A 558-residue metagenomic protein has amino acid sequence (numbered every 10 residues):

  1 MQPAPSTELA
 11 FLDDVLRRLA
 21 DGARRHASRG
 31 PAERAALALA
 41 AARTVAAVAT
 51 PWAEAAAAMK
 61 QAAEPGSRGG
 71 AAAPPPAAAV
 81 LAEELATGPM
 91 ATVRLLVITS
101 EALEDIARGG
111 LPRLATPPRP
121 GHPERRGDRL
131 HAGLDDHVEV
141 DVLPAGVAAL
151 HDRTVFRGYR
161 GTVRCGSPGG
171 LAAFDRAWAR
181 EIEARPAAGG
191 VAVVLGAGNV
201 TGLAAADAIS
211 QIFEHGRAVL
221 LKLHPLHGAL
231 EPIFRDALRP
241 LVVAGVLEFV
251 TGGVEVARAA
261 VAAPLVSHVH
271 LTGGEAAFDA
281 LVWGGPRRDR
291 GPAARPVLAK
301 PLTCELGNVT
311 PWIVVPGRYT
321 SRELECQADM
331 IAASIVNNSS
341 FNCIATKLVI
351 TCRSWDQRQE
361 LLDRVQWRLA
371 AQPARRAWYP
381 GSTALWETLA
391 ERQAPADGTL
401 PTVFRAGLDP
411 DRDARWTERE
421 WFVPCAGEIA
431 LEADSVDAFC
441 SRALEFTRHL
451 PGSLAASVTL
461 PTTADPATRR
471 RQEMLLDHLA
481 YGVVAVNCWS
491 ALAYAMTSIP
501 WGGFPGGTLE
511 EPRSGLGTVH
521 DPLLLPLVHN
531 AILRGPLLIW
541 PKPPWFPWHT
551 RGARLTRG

Functional and structural regions predicted by a protein language model:
M1-R176, S210-Q211, L223-G228, D236-P240: N-terminal Rossmann-like NAD(P)+-binding subdomain of aldehyde/semialdehyde dehydrogenases
Q2, T7, R18-A40, R185-A188 (+10 more regions): Conserved C-terminal structural/oligomerization subdomain of aldehyde/semialdehyde dehydrogenase
E54-A79, F213-E214, G307-T310, N342-A345 (+2 more regions): Short acidic (Asp/Glu) and glycine-rich catalytic loops that position anionic groups and cofactors
R180-E255, A262: Secondary-structure-rich domain cores
A197-G198, I209, H224-H227, G252-E255 (+5 more regions): An acidic- and aromatic-residue-enriched active-site/binding cleft used to recognize and process polar
D207-A208, A260, A280-G284, R470-M474: A short acidic, amphipathic alpha-helical/loop segment
A218, P225-G228, I233-V246, E255-R258 (+5 more regions): ALDH superfamily catalytic-core signature
